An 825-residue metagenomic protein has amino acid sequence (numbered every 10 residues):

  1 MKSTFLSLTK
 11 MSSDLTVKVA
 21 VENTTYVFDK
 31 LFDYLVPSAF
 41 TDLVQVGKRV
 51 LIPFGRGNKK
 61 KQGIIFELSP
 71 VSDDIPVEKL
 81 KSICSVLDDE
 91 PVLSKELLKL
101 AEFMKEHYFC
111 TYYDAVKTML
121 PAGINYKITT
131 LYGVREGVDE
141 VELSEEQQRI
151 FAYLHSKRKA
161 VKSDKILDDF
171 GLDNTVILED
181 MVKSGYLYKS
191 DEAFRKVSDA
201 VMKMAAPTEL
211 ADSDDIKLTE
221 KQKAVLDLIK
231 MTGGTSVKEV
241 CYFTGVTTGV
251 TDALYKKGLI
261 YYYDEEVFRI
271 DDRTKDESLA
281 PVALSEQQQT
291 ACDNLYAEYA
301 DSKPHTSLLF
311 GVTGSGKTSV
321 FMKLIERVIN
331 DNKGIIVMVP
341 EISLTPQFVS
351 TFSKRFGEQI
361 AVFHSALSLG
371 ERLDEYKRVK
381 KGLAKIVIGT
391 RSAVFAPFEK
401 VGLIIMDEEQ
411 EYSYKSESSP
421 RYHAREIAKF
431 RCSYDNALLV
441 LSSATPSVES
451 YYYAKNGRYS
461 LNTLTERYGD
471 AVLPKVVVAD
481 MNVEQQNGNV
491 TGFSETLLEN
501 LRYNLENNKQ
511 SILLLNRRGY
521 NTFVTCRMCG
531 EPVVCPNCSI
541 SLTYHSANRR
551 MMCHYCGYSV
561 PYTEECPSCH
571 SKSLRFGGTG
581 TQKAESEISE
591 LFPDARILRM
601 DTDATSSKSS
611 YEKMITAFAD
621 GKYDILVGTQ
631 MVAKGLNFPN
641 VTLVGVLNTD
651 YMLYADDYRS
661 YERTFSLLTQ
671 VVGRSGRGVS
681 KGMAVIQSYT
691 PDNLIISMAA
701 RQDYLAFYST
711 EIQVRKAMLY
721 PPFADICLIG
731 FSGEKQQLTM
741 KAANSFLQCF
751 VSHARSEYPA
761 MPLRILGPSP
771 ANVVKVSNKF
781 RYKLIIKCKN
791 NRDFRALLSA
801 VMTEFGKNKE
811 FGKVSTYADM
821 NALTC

Functional and structural regions predicted by a protein language model:
M1-I427, R431-S443, K455-A471, H753 (+2 more regions): Accessory, non-ATPase domains that flank or precede helicase/AAA+ motor cores in DNA-metabolism machines
K30-F32, S236, D725-C727, F780-Y782: Short amphipathic alpha-helical segments
S278-S285, Q289, S302-G730, K735-M740 (+3 more regions): Inter-lobe coupling/hinge segments of SF2-like helicase ATPases
L598, H753-A771, G812-N821: Short beta-strand elements
Q737-S752: Extracytoplasmic/periplasmic
M761-N791, L798-V801: C-terminal structured "cap/appendage" subdomains that terminate the fold
